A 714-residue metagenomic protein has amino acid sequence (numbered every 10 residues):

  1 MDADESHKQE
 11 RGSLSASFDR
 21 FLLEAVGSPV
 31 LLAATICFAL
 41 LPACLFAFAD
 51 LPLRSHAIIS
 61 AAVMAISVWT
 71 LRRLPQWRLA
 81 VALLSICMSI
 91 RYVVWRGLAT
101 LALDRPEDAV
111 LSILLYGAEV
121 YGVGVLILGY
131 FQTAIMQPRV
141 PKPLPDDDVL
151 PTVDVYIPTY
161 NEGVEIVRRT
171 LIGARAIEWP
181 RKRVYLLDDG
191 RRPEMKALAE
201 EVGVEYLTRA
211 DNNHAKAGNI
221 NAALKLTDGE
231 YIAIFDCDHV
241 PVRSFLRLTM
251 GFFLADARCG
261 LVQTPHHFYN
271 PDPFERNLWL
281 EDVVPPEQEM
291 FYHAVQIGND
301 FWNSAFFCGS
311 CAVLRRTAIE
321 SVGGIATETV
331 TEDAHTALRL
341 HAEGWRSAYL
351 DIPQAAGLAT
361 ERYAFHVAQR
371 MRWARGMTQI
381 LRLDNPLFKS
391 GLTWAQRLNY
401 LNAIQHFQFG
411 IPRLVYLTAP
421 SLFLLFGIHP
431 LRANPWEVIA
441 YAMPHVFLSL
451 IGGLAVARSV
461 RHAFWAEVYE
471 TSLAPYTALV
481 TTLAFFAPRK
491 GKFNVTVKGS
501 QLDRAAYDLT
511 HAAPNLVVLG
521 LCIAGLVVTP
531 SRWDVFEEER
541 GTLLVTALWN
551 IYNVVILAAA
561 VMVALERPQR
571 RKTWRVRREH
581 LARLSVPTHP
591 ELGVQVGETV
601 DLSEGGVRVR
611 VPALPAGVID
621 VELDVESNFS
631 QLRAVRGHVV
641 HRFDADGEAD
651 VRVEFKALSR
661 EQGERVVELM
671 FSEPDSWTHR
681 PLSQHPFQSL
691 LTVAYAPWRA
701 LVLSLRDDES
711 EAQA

Functional and structural regions predicted by a protein language model:
D2-D147, A199, G410-R413, V535-E539 (+2 more regions): N-terminal membrane-anchoring/stem segments of glycan-assembly enzymes
R54-I59, I66-A118, H406-G491, Y507-P568: Membrane-embedded multi-pass helical conduit in multi-pass membrane proteins, especially envelope-biosynthetic
Q132, L207-Y231, R243-V330, H341-A342 (+1 more regions): Long helical/loop segments within the catalytic core of UDP-sugar-dependent glycosyltransferases, especially the large
T152-D154, R183, H335: Cell-envelope/extracellular polymer assembly enzymes that use nucleotide-activated donors
I172-R181: Short, acidic, metal-binding catalytic loop of nucleotide-sugar glycosyltransferases
D188-M195, D211-N212: A conserved acidic beta->alpha catalytic loop
D236-V240: The conserved acidic donor/metal-binding loop of glycosyltransferases
A505-A513, L519-A714: Structured alpha-helical
